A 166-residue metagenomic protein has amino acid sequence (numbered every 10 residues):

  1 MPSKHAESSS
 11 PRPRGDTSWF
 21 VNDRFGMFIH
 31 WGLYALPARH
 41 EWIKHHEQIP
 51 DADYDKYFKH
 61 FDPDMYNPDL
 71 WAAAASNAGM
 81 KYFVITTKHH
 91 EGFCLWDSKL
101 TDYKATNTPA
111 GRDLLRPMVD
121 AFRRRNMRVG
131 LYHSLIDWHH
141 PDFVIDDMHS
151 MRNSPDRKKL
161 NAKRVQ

Functional and structural regions predicted by a protein language model:
M1-Q166: Mature catalytic domains of secreted/periplasmic carbohydrate-active enzymes
